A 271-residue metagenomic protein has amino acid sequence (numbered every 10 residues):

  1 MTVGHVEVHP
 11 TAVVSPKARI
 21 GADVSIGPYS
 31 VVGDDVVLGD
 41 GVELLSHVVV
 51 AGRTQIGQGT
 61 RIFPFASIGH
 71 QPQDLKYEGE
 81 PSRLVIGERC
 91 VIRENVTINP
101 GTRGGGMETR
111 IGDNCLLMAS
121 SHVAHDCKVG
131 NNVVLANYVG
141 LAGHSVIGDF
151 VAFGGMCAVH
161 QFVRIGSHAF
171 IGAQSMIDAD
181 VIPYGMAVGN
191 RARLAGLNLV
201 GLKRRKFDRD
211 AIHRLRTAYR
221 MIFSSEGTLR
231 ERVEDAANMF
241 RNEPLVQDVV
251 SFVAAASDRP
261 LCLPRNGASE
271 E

Functional and structural regions predicted by a protein language model:
M1-T11, P16-K17, A22-D23, G59 (+6 more regions): Terminal amphipathic alpha-helical/low-complexity segments used for targeting or macromolecular assembly
E7-R193: Structural signal for interior beta-strand "rungs" in well-ordered beta-sheet cores of soluble enzyme domains
